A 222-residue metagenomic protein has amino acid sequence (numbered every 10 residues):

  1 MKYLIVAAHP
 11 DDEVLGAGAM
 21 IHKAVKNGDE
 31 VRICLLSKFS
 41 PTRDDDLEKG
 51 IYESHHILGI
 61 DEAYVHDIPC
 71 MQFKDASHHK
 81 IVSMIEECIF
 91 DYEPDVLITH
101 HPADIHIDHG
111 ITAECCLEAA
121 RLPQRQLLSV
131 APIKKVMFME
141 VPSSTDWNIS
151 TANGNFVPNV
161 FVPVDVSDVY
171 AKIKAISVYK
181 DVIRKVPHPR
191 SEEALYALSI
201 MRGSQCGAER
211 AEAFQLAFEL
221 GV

Functional and structural regions predicted by a protein language model:
M1-L4, K23, N27, P41 (+4 more regions): Metal-dependent de-N-acetylase/amidase catalytic core
V6-V25: Di-metal (Zn2+ and/or Mg2+/Mn2+) metal-binding site signature of metallo-dependent hydrolases with the MBL/beta-CASP
H9-P10, F73-S77: Short, flexible loop segments at the rims of nucleotide/cofactor-binding pockets, characterized by
V14, C70, S143: Short, glycine/acidic-enriched loop or turn micro-motifs at the edges of active sites
G18, L35, C115: Active-site-flanking alpha-helical
V31-S40: A short beta-strand-loop structural module common to alpha/beta enzyme folds
L36, V65-P69: Short glycine-rich catalytic loops that host catalytic nucleophiles or stabilize transition states across multiple
